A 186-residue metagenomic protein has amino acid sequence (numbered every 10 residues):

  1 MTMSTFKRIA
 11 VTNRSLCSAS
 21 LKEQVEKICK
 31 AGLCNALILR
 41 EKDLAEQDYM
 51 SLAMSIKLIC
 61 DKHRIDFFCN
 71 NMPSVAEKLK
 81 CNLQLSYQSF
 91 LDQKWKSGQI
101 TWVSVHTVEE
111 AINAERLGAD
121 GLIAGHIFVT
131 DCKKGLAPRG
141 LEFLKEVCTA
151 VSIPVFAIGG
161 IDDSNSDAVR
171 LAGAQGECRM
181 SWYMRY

Functional and structural regions predicted by a protein language model:
T2-T5, Y183-R185: N-terminal ligand-binding/catalytic initiation module
S4-K22, I100-V105: Active-site mouth loops of central-metabolism enzymes
S4-R8, L33-N35, H63-I65, L79-C81 (+4 more regions): Short, well-ordered coil/turn segments that N-cap beta-strands
A10-R14, K42, L85-W95, I123-G135 (+1 more regions): Glycine-rich phosphate-binding active-site loops on the catalytic face of alpha/beta enzymes
K27-L39, V75: Catalytic domains of carbohydrate-active enzymes, especially glycoside hydrolases
I28, F67-N82, H106-G118, C148-A157 (+2 more regions): Catalytic cores of alpha/beta
M50-C69, F90, W95-T107, G135-G160: Alpha-helix-loop-beta-strand connector modules within alpha/beta enzyme cores
